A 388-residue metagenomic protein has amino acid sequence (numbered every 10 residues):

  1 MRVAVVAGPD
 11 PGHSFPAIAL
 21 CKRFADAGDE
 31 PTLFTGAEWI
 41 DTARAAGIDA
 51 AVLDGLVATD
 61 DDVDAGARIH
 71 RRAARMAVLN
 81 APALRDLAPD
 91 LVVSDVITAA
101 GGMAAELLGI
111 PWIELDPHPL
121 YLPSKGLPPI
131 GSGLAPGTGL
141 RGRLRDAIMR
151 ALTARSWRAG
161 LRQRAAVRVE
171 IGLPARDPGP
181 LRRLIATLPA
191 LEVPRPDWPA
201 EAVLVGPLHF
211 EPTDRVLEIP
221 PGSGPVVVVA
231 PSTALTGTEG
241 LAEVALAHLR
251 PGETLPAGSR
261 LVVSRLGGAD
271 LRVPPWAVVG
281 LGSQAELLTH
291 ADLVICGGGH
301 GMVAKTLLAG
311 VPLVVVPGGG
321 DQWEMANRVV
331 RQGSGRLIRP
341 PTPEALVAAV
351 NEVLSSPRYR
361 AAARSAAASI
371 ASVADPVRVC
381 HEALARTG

Functional and structural regions predicted by a protein language model:
M1-P9, F15-T32, T42-G47, D86 (+4 more regions): Nucleotide-activated sugar donor-binding and catalytic core shared by glycosyltransferases and related lipid-linked
T32-I69: Conserved nucleotide-sugar phosphate-binding/catalytic loop shared by glycosyltransferases and other
F34, L53, L115-D116, A186 (+4 more regions): Generic beta-sheet signal
T35-I40, V96-A100, L188-E192, V263-D270: Short, polar loop motifs at secondary-structure junctions
W39-D41, V57-D60, P119-K125, P129 (+1 more regions): Short gly/pro/ser/thr-enriched loop/turn and capping motifs at secondary-structure boundaries
R71-R143, A190-E192: Conserved nucleotide-sugar donor-interacting segment of glycosyltransferase catalytic cores, predominantly GT-B
W157-P207: Long, low-complexity segments enriched in small/aliphatic residues
P194-A269: Conserved catalytic-core segment of nucleotide-activated headgroup transferases in glycan assembly
